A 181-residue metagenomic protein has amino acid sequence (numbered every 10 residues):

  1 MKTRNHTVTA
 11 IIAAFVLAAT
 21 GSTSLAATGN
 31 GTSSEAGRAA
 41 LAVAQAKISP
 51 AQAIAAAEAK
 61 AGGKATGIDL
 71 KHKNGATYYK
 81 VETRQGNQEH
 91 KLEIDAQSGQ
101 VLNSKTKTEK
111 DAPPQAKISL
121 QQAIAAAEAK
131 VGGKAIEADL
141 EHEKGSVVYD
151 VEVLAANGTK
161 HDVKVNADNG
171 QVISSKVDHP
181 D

Functional and structural regions predicted by a protein language model:
M1-D181: Long, terminal "pre-/pro-" and other extracytoplasmic accessory regions that lie outside the mature folded/catalytic
